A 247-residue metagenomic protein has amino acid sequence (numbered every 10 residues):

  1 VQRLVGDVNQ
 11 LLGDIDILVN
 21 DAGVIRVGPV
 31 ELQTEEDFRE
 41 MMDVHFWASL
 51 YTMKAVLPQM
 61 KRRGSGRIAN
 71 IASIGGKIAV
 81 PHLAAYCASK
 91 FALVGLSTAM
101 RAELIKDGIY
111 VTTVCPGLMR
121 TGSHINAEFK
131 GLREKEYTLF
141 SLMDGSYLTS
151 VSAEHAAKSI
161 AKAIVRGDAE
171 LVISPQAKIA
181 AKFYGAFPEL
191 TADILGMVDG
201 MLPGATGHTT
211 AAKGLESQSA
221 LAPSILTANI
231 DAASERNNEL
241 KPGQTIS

Functional and structural regions predicted by a protein language model:
V1-G13: Conserved amphipathic alpha-helix within the SDR
P29-V30, D37-R39: Substrate-binding pocket helix/loop in short-chain dehydrogenase/reductase
V30-E31, I78-A84: Active-site loop immediately N-terminal to the catalytic Tyr-X3-Lys motif of short-chain dehydrogenase/reductase
M53, S89: Active-site helix of classical SDR
S73: Residue(s) in the substrate-gating loop at a strand-loop-helix junction that position the organic substrate next
I78, A99-I109: Active-site-adjacent segment of SDR/Rossmann-fold oxidoreductases
K106-K178, K182-L202: SDR active-site lid
